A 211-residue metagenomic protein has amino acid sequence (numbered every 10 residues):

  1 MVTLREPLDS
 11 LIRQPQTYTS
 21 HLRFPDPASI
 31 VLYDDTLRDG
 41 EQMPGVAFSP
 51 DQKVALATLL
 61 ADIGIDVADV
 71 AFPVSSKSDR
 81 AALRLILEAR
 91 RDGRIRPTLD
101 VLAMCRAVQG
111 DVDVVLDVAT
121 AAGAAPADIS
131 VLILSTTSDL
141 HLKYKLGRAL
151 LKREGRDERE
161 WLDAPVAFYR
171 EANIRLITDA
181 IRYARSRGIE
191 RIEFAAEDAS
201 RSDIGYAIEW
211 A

Functional and structural regions predicted by a protein language model:
V2-V46: N-terminal amphipathic alpha-helix/helix-capping segment at the start of soluble metabolic enzymes
P27-I30, G64-D66, I95-V101, P126-I129 (+1 more regions): Short, well-ordered coil/turn segments that N-cap beta-strands
G45-Q52, V74-S78, A103-A107, P165-L176 (+1 more regions): Catalytic cores of large soluble enzymes that bind and process phosphate-bearing ligands
S49-L59, V112-V115, I177: Short, acidic/polar
K53-P73, S130: Catalytic domains of carbohydrate-active enzymes, especially glycoside hydrolases
D66-R91, I95, L99, A103-R106 (+2 more regions): Glycine-rich, proline-tolerant flexible connector loops at the mouths of alpha/beta enzymes
G110-A211: Hydrophobic, small-residue-rich alpha-helical packing segments that form membrane-like cores
